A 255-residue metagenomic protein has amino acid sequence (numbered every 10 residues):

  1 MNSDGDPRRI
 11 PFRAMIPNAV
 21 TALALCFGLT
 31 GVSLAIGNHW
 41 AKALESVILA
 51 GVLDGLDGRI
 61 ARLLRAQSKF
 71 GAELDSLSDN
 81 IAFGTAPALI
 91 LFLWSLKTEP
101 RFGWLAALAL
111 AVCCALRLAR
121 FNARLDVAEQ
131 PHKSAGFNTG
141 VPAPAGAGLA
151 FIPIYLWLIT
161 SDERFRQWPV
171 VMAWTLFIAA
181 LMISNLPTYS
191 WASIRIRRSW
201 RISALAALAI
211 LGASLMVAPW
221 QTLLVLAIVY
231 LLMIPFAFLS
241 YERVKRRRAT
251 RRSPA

Functional and structural regions predicted by a protein language model:
M1-G5, A135-A255: C-terminal membrane-associated helical module and adjoining short loops/tails
M1-G55, A237, A255: Topogenic membrane-insertion module of multi-pass membrane proteins
I10-N18, F70-S78, F137-T139, S190-W200: Short, amphipathic, aromatic/basic-enriched membrane-interface segments that mark the entry/exit of transmembrane
A14-T21, C26, L63-F121, P153-I154: Multi-pass membrane catalytic core of lipid/isoprenoid biosynthesis enzymes
C26-T30, A86-A88, L205-A213: Hydrophobic, membrane-inserted alpha-helices
L29-V32, L49, L53, P87 (+4 more regions): Alpha-helical transmembrane segments of polytopic integral membrane proteins, especially the permease/helical cores
T30-S46, I81, T85-L108, I152-V171 (+1 more regions): Helix-coil boundary and interhelical linker segments in multi-pass alpha-helical membrane proteins
R59-S68, A115-K133, I183-A192, A237-E242: C-terminal ends of transmembrane helices
